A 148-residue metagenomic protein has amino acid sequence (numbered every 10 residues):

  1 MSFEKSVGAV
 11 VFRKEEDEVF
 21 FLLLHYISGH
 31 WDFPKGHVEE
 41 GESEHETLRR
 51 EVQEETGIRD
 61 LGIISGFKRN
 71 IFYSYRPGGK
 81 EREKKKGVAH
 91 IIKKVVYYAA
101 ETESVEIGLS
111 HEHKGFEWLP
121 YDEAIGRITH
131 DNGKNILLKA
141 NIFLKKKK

Functional and structural regions predicted by a protein language model:
M1-F21: Conserved N-terminal beta-strand and adjoining loop/helix that marks the start of the Nudix/MutT-like hydrolase domain
K5-V7, V19, K93-V96, K114: Change "...and in nucleic-acid phosphodiester-cleaving endonucleases..." to "...and in nucleic-acid processing enzymes
V11-R13, H25-Y26, E101-T102: Residue-level signal for short segments within beta-strands and strand-turn junctions of well-structured beta-sheet
E18-L61: Conserved Nudix-box catalytic region and its N-terminal flanking loop in Nudix hydrolases and closely related
D32, I92, W118: Short aromatic/basic micro-patch
G57-V105: Active-site segment of metal-dependent pyrophosphate-handling enzymes, primarily the Nudix hydrolase catalytic core
V96-E101, E106-L138: NUDIX/MutT-family hydrolases
K139-K146: C-terminal alpha-helix
